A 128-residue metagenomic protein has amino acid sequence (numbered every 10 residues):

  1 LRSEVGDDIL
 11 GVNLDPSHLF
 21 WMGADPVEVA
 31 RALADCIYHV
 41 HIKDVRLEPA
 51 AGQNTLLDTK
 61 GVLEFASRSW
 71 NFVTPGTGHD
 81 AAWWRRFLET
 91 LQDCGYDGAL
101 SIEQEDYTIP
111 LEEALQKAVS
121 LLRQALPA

Functional and structural regions predicted by a protein language model:
L1, V29, W83-T90, K117-L122: A general structural detector for well-ordered alpha-helical segments in enzyme core domains, enriched
L1-T77: Acidic/histidine-rich catalytic cores of soluble enzymes
V5, R86-D97, A125-A128: A structural motif corresponding to the C-terminal end of an alpha-helix and its immediate exit/capping segment
D15, V40, L91, L100 (+1 more regions): Conserved, mostly hydrophobic/aromatic
M22, H79-W83, A114: Soluble or luminal CAZymes and related metallo-dependent hydrolases
R68-F72, W83-F87, A99, Q104: Tryptophan-centered motif/residue detector
S101-A114: A short, acidic, flexible beta-alpha connecting loop/helix-capping segment that sits on the rim of active
L111-A128: C-terminal helical cap(s) of enzyme catalytic domains, especially alpha/beta-barrels
